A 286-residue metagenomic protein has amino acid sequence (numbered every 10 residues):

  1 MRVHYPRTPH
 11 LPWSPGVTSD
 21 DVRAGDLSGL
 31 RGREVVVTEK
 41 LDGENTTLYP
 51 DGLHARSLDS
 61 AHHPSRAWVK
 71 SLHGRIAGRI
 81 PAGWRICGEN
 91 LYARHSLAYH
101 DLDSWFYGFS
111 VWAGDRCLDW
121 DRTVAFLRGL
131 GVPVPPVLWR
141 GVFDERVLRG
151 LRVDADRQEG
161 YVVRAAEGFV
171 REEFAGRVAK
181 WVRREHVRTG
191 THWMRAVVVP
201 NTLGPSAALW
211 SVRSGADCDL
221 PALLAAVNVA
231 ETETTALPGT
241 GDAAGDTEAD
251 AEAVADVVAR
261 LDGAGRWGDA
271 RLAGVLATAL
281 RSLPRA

Functional and structural regions predicted by a protein language model:
M1-A286: Core nucleotide-handling region used for phosphoryl-transfer chemistry
